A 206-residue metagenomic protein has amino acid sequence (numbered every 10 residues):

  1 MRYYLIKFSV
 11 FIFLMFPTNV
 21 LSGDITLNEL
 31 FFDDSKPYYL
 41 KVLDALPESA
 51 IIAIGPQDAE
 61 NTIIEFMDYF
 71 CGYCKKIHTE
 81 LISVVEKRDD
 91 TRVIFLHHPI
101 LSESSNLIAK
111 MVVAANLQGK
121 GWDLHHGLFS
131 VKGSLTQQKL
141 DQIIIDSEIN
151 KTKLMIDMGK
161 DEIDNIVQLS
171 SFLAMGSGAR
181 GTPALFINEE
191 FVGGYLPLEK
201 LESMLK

Functional and structural regions predicted by a protein language model:
R2, F16-L101, G159, I163-G176 (+1 more regions): Extracytoplasmic thiol/disulfide redox context detector
R2-Y4, F31, I143-K206: C-terminal cap of thioredoxin/glutaredoxin-like
F8-P17: Bacterial N-terminal signal peptides
F66-D68, L96-P99, L128-F129, N188 (+1 more regions): Active-site-proximal beta-strand/loop segments in catalytic clefts of secreted hydrolases
Y73, I77-E80, V84-K87, A114-Q118 (+7 more regions): Structured segments of extracytoplasmic/periplasmic soluble domains in secreted or envelope-associated proteins
I77-E80, L107-M111, K120-L124, T136-L140 (+5 more regions): Stable alpha-helical elements in mature extracytoplasmic
E86-L117, G121-I144: Structural microenvironment flanking redox-active thiols in thiol-disulfide oxidoreductases
